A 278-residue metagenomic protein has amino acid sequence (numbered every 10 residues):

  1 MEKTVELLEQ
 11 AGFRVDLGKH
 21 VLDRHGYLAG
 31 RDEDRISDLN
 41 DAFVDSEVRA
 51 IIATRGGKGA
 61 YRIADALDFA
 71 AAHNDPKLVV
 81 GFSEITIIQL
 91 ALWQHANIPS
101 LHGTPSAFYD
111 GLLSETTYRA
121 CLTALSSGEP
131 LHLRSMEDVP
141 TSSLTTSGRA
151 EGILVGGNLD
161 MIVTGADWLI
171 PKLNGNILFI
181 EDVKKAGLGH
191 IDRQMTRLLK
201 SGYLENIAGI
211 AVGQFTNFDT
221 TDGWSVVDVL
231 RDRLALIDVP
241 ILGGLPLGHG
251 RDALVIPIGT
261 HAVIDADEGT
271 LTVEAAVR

Functional and structural regions predicted by a protein language model:
M1-E47: ATP/NTP phosphate-donor binding region
E2-T4, R149-K185: Conserved beta-alpha junction segments in alpha/beta enzyme cores
A50-Y61, F82: N-terminal glycine-rich "phosphate-gripper" loop used for MgATP/nucleotide binding and carboxylate activation
G56-N74, L90-W93, S225-D228: Short Gly/Thr/Asp-enriched flexible loops that form oxyanion-binding sites at enzyme active sites
L67-A91, P99-S106, I237-I241: Short, acidic/small-residue loops that bind anionic groups at enzyme active sites
N97-M161: Conserved anion/nucleotide-ligand pocket segment
I170-V226: Internal helical hairpin/lid segments
Q214-R278: ATP/nucleoside-binding phosphotransfer catalytic cores, i.e., glycine-rich phosphate-binding loops
